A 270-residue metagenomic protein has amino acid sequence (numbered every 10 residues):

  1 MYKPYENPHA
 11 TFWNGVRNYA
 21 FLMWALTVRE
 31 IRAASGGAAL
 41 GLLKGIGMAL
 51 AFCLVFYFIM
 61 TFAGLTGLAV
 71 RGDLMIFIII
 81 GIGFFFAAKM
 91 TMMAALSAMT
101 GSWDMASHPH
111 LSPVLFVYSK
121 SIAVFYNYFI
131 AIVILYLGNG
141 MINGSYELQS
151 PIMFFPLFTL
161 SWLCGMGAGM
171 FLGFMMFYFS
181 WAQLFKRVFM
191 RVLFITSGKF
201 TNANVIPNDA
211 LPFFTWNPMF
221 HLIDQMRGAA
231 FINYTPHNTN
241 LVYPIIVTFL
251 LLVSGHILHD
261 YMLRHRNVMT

Functional and structural regions predicted by a protein language model:
M1-T270: Hydrophobic transmembrane alpha-helices and immediately adjacent juxtamembrane helices of multi-pass inner-membrane
